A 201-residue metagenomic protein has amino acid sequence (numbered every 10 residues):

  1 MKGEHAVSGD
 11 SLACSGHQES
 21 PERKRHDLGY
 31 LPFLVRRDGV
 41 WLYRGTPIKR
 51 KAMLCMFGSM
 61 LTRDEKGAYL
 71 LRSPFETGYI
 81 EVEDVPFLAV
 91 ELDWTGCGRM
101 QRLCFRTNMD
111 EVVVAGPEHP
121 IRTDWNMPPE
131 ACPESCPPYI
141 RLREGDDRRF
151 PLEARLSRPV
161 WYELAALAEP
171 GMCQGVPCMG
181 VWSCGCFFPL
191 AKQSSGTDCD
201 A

Functional and structural regions predicted by a protein language model:
M1-A201: Long, non-globular segments of proteins
